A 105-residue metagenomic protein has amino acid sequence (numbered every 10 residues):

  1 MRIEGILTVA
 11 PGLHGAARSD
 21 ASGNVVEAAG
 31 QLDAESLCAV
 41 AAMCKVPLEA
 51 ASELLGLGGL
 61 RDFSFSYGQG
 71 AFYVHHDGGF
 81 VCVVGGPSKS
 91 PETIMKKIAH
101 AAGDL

Functional and structural regions predicted by a protein language model:
M1-L105: Non-catalytic interaction/Regulatory regions outside core domains
